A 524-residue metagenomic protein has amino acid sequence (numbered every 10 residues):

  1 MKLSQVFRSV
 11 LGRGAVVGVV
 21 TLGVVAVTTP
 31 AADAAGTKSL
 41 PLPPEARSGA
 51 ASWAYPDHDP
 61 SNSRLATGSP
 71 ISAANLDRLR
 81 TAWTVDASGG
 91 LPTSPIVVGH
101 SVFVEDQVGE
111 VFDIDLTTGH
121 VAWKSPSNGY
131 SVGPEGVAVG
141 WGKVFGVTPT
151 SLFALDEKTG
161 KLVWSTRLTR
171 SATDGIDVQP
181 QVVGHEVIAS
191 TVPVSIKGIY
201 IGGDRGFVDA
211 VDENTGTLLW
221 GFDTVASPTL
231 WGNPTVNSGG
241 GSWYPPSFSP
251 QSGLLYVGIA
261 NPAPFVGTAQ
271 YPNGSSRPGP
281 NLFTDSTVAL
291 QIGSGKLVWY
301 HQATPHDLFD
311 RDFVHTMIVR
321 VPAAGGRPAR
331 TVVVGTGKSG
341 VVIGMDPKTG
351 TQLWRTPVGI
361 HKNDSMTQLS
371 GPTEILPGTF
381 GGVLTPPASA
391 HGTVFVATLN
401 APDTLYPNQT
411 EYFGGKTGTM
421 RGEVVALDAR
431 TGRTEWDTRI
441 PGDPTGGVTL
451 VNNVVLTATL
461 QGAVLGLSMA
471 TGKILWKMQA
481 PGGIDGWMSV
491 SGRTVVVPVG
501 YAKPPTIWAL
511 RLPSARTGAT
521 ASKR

Functional and structural regions predicted by a protein language model:
K2-A34: Secretory targeting and sorting signals
K38-T81, T419-R421: Blade/loop signatures of beta-propeller domains
A50-P60, S88-E110, N128-L152, G175-I201 (+9 more regions): Repeat-blade elements of multi-bladed beta-propeller folds
T67-S88, Q368-S370, E374-L376: A short helix->beta-strand "capping" segment at the edge of beta-propeller domains
R80-A82, H120-K124, K161-S165, L219-W220 (+5 more regions): A structural motif specific to WD40 beta-propellers
D115-G119, D156-G160, D212-T215, I292-S294 (+4 more regions): Short loop/turn segments that connect beta-strands within beta-propeller blades
S127-Y130, R167-S171, L219-V236, K296-V314 (+2 more regions): Surface-exposed loop and turn segments in beta-propeller and other repeat-based domains that flank or scaffold
D307-L308, G359-T373, R439-G446, K473-G492: Conserved blade-ending motifs and adjacent loop-strand segments that build the rim/top face of beta-propeller domains
